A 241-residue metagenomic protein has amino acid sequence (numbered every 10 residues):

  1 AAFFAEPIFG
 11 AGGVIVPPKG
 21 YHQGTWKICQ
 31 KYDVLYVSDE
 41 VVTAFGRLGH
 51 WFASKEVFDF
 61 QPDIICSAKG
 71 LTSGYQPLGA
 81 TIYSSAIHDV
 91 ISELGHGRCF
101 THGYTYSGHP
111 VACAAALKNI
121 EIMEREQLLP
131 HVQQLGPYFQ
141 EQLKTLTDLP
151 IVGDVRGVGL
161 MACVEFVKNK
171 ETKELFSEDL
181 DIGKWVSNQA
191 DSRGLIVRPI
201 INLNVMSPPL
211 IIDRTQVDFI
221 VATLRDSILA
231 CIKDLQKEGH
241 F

Functional and structural regions predicted by a protein language model:
A1-F241: Conserved N-terminal phosphate-binding loop of PLP-dependent enzymes in the Aspartate aminotransferase
